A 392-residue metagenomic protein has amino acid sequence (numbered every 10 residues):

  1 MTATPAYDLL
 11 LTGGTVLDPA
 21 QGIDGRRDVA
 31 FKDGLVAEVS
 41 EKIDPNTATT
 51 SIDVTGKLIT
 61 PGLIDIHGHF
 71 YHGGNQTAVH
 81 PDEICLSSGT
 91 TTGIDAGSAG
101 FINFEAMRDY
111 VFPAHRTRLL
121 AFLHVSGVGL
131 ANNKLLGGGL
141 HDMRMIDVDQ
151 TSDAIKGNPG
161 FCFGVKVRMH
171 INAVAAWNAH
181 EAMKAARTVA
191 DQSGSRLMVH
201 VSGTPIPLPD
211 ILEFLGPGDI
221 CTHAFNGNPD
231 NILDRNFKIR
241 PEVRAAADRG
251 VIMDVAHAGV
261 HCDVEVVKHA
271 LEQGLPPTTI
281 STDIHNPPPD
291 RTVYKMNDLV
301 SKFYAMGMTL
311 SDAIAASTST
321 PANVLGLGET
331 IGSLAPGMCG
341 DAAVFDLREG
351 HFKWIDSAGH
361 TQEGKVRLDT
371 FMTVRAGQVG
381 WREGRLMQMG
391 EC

Functional and structural regions predicted by a protein language model:
M1-T60: Histidine-rich, glycine-flanked metal-binding segment
G14, C339-E391: C-terminal cap of metal-dependent C-N hydrolases
G14, G34, G56, H67 (+9 more regions): Divalent metal-coordination and catalytic microenvironments
P45-N46, S51-A114: Metal-associated gating/positioning segment near the N- to mid-region
G74-E83, R144-I155, P205-I211: Short, acidic/polar
S88-I94, S98-A99, A114-M143, K166-M169: Metal-cofactor-binding active-site regions of metalloenzymes
V167-D290: Active-site core of metal-dependent hydrolases
E265-L347: His/Asp/Glu-enriched, well-ordered alpha-helical/loop segment that forms or immediately abuts the divalent-metal
